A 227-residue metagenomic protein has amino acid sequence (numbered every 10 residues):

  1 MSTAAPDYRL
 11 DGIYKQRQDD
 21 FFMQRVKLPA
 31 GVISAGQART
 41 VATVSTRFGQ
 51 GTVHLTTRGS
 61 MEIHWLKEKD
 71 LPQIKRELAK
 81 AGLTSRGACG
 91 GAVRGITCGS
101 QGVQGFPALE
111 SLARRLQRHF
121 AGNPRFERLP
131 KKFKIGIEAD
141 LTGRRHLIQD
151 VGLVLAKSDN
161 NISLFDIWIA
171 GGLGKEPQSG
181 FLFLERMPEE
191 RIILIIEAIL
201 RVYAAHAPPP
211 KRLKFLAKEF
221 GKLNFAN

Functional and structural regions predicted by a protein language model:
M1-K15: Intrinsically disordered, low-complexity polar/charged tails and linkers
M1-T3, S34, K67, P188 (+1 more regions): General structural signal for secondary-structure boundaries
S2, Q16, F21-I162: Small-residue-enriched alpha-helical segments and adjacent helix-cap loops that form tight helix-helix packing
P6, R94, K211, F215: Flexible, active-site-adjacent loop/turn segments at secondary-structure boundaries
Y8-G12, D20-M23, G31, G90 (+4 more regions): Glycine-centered flexibility motif
E77, R115, H119, V202 (+2 more regions): Residues that form generic nucleotide/phosphate-binding pockets
E127-L129, F133-A226: Mobile "lid/hinge" segments at catalytic clefts and subdomain interfaces of large enzymes
